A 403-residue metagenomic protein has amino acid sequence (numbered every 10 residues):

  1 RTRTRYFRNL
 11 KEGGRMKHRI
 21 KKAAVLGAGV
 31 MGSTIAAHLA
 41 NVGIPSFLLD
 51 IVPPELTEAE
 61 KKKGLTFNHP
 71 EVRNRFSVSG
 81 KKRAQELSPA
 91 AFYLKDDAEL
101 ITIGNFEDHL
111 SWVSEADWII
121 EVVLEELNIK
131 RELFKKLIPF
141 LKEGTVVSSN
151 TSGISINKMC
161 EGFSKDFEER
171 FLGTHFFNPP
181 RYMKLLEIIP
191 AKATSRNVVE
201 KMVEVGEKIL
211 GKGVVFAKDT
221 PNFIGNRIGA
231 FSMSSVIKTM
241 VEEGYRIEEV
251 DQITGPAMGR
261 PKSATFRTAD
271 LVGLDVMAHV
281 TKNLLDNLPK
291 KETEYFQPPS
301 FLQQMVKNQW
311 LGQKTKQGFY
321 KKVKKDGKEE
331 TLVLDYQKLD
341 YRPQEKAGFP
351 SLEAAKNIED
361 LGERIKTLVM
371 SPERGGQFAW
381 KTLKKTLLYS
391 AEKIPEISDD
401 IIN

Functional and structural regions predicted by a protein language model:
R1-R15: Short, Lys/Arg-enriched N-terminal segments with co-localized hydrophobic residues within the first ~10-30 amino acids
M16-N403: N-terminal glycine-rich phosphate-binding loop for ADP-containing cofactors
